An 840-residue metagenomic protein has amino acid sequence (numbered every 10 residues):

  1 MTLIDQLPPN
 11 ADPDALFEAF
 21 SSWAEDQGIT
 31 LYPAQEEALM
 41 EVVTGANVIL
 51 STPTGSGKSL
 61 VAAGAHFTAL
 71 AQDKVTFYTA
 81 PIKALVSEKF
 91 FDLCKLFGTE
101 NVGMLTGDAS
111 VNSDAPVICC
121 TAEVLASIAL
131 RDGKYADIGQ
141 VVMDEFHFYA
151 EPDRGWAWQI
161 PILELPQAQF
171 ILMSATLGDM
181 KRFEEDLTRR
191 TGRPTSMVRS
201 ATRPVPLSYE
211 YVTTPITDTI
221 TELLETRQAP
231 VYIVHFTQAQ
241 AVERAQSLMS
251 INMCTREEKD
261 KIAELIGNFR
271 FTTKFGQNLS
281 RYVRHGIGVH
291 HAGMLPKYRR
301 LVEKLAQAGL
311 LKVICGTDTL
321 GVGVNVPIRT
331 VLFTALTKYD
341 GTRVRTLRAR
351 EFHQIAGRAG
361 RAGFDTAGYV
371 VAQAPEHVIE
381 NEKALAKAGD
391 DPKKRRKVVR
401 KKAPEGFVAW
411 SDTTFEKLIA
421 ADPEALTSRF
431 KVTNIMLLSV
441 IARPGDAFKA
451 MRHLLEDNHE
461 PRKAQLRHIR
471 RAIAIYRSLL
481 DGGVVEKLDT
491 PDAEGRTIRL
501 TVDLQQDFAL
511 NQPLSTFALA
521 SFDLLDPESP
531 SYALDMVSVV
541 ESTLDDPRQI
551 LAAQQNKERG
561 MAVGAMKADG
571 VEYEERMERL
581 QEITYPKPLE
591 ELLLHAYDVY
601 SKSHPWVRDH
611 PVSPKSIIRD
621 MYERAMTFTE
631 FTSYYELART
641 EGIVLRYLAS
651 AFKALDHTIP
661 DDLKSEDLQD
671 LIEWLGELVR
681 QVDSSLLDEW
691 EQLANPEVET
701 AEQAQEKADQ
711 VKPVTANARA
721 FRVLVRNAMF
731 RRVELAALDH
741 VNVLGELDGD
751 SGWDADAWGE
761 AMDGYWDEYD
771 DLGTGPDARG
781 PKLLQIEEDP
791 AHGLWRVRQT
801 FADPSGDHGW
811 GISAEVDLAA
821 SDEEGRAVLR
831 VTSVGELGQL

Functional and structural regions predicted by a protein language model:
M1-M40, T44-V48, R256-R284: Helicase-associated low-complexity/disordered flanking segments
S21-W23, I29-V205, V212, P230-H235 (+1 more regions): Conserved P-loop/Walker A NTP-binding site and adjacent catalytic elements of P-loop NTPases
T79, S87, C94-G103, Q238-V313 (+1 more regions): Conserved C-terminal RecA-like helicase domain
D114-A129, H285-P296, A306-N325: Conserved two-lobed SF2 helicase motor
V212-F236, E243, R300-A308: Conserved interdomain hinge at the start of the Helicase C-terminal
G288, Q307-A308, K393-K394, V398-R798: Non-catalytic terminal extensions of ATP-dependent helicases
T330-F333, T337-Y339, R345-A386: Conserved segment of the helicase C-terminal RecA-like domain
A802-L840: Compact beta-sheet-dominated globular domain cores
